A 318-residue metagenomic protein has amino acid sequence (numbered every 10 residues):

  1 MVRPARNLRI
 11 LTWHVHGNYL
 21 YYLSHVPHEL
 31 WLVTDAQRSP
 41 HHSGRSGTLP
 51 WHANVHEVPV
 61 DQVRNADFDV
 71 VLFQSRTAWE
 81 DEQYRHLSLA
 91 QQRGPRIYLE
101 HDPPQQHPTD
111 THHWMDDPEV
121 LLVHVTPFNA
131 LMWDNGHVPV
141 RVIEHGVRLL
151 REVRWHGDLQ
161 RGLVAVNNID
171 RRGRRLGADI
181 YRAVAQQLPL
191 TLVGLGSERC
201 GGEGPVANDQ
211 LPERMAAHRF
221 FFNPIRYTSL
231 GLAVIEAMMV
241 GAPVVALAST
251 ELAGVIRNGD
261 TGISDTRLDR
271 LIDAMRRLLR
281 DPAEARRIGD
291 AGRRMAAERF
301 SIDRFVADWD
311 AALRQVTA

Functional and structural regions predicted by a protein language model:
L11-T12, H16-Y19, H28-E119, F128: Extended catalytic core of nucleotide-activated donor transferases of GT-like folds
M132-N135, G146-N208: Conserved catalytic-core segment of nucleotide-activated headgroup transferases in glycan assembly
P212, I235-M239, T250-G254, D260: Short alpha-helical segment that forms part of, or immediately flanks, the ligand-binding pocket in carbohydrate-active
R219, G241: A short alpha->beta transition loop at the rim of the catalytic pocket in nucleotide-sugar-dependent
R226: Aromatic "clamp/platform" in nucleotide-sugar-dependent glycosyltransferases that forms part of the donor/acceptor
P243-A246: Short hydrophobic beta-strand element within catalytic cores of glycosyltransferases and related nucleotide-activated
N258-D269, R277-P282: Conserved acidic donor-binding segment of nucleotide-sugar-dependent glycosyltransferases
R280-R314, A318: A charged, aromatic-enriched C-terminal amphipathic alpha-helix characteristic of glycosyltransferases across folds
